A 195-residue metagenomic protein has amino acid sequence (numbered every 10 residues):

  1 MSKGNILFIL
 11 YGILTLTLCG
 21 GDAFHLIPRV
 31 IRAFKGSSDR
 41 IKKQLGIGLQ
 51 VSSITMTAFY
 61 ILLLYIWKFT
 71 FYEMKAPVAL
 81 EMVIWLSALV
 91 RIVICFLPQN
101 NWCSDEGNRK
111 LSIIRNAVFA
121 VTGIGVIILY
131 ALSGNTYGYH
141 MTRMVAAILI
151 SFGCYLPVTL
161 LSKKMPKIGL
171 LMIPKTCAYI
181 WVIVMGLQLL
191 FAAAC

Functional and structural regions predicted by a protein language model:
M1, Y65, I92-N101, A117-Y139 (+1 more regions): Alpha-helical transmembrane segments in multipass membrane proteins, preferentially the mid-helix core
K3-A79, L170-I173, I180: Early transmembrane hairpin module of multi-pass membrane proteins
L7-Y11, F71-W85, L132-A147: Transmembrane helix-loop-helix
I13, T17-G20, F24-I27, V51 (+6 more regions): Lipid-exposed faces of alpha-helical membrane segments in multi-pass integral membrane proteins
S38-I47, E73-A79, N101-K110, L132-G138 (+1 more regions): Short juxtamembrane and helix-loop transition motifs at transmembrane-helix boundaries in membrane proteins
I54-V126: Membrane-proximal helix-loop-helix units in multi-pass membrane proteins
E106-A117, Y130-A146, P166-I173: Membrane-helix boundary/juxtamembrane motif in polytopic membrane proteins
V184-C195: Juxtamembrane boundary at the C-terminal end of a transmembrane helix
